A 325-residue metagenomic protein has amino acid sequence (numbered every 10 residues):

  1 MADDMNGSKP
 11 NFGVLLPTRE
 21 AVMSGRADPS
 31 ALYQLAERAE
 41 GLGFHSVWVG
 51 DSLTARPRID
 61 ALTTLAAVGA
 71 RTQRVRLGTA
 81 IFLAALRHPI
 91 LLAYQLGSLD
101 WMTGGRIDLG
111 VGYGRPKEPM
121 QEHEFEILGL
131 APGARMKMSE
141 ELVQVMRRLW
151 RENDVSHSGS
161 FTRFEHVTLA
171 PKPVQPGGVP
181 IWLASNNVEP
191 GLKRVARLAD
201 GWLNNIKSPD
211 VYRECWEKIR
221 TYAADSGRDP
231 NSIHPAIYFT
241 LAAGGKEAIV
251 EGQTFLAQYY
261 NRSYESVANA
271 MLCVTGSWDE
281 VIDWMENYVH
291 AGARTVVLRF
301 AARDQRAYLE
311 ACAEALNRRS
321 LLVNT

Functional and structural regions predicted by a protein language model:
M1-R71, G177-V179, R299-A301: N-terminal beta1-alpha1-beta2 module of alpha/beta enzyme domains
A2-S24, E118-Q121, S160-V179, G245-L272: N-terminal small/glycine-rich loop or linker at the start of catalytic domains across soluble metabolic enzymes
N6-R26, A85-S156, N205-I206, D210-E214: Flexible, glycine-rich active-site loops centered on histidine and acidic residues that chelate a metal or position
P10-L16, V47-V49, R76-A80, I107-V111 (+4 more regions): Hydrophobic faces of well-ordered beta-strands that scaffold small-molecule active sites in alpha/beta enzyme cores
V14-S30, F82-P89, P176-E189, V267-D279: Active-site mouth loops of central-metabolism enzymes
R26-A39, L91-Q95, L183-R197, E251-T254 (+1 more regions): Short, acidic/polar
A39, G43, D51, V68 (+9 more regions): Conserved, mostly hydrophobic/aromatic
I59-F82, M138-V145, P230, E310-T325: Alpha-helix-loop-beta-strand connector modules within alpha/beta enzyme cores
